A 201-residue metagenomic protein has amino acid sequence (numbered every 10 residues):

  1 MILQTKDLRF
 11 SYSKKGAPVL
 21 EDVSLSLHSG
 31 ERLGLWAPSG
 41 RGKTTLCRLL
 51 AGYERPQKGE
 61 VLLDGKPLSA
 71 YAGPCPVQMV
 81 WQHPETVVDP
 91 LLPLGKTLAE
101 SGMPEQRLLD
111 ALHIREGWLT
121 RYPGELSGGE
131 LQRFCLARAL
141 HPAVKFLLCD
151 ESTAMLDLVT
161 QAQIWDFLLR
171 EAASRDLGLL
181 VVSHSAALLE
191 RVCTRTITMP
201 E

Functional and structural regions predicted by a protein language model:
M1-T5, R9-D22, S29: A short, flexible loop at the N-terminus of ABC-type nucleotide-binding domains that lies
W36-P38: The feature captures the beta-strand-to-loop junction immediately N-terminal to the Walker
A51: Helix-to-loop junction immediately C-terminal to a conserved catalytic motif
K66-Q78, L92, K96: ABC ATPase NBD coupling module
H83, P90-E105: Q-loop/switch helix immediately C-terminal to the Walker
E105-G117: Conserved ABC ATPase "signature" region
Y122-L126, E130: Conserved ABC ATPase signature
